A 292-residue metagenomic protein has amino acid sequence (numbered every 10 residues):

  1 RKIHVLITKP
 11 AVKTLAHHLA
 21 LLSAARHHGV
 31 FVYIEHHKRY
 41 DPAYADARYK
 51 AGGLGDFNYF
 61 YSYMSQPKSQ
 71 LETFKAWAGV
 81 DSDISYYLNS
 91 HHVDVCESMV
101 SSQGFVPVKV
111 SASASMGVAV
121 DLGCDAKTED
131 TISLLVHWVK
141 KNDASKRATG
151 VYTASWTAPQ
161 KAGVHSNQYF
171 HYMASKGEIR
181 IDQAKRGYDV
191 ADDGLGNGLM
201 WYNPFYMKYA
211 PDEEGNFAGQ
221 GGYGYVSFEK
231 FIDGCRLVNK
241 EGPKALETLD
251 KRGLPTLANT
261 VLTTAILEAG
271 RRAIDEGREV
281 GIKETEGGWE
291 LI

Functional and structural regions predicted by a protein language model:
R1-R39: Beta-strand-loop-alpha-helix segment that lines the small-molecule cofactor/substrate pocket of alpha/beta enzymes
K2, T73-V80, K208-P211: Short glycine/proline- and charge-enriched loop/turn segments that cap or connect secondary-structure elements
T8, V80-Y86, E213-A218: A short acidic, glycine-rich active-site loop that binds or catalyzes chemistry on phosphate/adenosine moieties
A20-L21, A47, A269: Aromatic/hydrophobic pocket-lining residues that form π-stacking "cages" and hydrophobic walls in ligand
H27, F31-Y33, H37-E129, L134 (+1 more regions): Predominantly a Rossmann-like dinucleotide-binding segment in NAD(P)-dependent oxidoreductases
Y87-D192, Y225-E241, E268-R271, I282-I292: Contiguous beta-strand/loop segments that form the cofactor/metal-binding neighborhood of enzyme cores
D193-I292: C-terminal helical cap and adjacent loop that interface with cofactors, partners, or active-site loops
